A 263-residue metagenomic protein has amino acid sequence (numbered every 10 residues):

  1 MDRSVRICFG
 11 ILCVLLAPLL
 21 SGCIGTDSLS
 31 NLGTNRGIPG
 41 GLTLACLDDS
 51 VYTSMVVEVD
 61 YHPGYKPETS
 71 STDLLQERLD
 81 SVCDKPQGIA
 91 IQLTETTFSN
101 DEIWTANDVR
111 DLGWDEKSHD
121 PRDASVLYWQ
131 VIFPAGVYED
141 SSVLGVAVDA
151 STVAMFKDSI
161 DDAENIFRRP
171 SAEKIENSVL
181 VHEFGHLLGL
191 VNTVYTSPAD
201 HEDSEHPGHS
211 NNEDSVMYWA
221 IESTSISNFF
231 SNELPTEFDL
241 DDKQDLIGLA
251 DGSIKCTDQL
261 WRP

Functional and structural regions predicted by a protein language model:
M1-L32: Secretory targeting signatures
V14-P18, G40, L249-A250: Processing junctions and N-termini across compartments
I24-Y138: Propeptide-to-catalytic entry region of secreted or membrane-anchored zinc metalloproteases
T43, F167-G248: The catalytic-center signature of Zn2+-dependent metalloproteases
P63-S70, E139-S142, A163-E164, S225-F229: Short, solvent-exposed loop/turn elements at domain surfaces
D120-Y195: Active-site-proximal segment of zinc-dependent metalloprotease catalytic domains
D242-P263: Short, low-complexity, Pro/Ser/Thr/Gly-rich segments in the mature regions of secreted, periplasmic
